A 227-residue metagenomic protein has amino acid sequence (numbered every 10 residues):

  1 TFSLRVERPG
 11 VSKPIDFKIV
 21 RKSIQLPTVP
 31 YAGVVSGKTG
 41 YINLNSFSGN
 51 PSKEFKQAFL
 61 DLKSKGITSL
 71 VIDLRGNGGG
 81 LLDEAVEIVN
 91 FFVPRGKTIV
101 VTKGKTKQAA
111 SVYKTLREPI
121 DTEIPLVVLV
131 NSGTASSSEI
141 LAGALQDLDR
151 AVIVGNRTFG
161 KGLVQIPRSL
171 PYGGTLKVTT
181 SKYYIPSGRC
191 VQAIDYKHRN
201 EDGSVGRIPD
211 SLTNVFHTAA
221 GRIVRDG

Functional and structural regions predicted by a protein language model:
T1-P171: Cleft-lining beta-strand/loop regions that shape enzyme active-site pockets
R5-P9, Y184, H217: A generic structural motif
S12-P14, T175, C190, I223: Short, solvent-exposed loop/turn motifs
T134-S136, G174, K182-V191: Metal-dependent DNA phosphodiester-chemistry modules and their immediately adjacent helices/loops in DNA-processing
S187-G227: Conserved functional hotspot residues or short segments at active or partner-binding sites across diverse domains
